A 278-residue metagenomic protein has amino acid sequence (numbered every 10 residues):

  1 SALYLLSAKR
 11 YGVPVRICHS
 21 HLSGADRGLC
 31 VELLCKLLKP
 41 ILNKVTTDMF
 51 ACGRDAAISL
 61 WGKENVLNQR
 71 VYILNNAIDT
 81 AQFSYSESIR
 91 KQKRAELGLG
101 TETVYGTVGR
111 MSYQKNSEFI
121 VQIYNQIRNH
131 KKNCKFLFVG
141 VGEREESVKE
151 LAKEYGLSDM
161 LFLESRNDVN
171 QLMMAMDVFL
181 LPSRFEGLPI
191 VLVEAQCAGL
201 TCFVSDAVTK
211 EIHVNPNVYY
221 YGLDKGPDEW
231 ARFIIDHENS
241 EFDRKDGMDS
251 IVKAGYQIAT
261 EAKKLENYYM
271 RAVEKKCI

Functional and structural regions predicted by a protein language model:
A2, Y11-V31, T47-D48: A short, histidine- and acid-enriched strand-loop-helix "catalytic/donor-clamping" loop that lines the nucleotide-sugar
K44-S88, Y220: Donor nucleotide-sugar binding/catalytic pocket of nucleotide-sugar-dependent glycosyltransferases
S84-G98, S240: A short helix/loop element that forms part of the nucleotide-sugar donor recognition site in Leloir-type
T103, T107-Q126, E143-K149: A conserved mid-protein helix/loop that constitutes part of the nucleotide-sugar donor-binding site
S165, R184: Aromatic "clamp/platform" in nucleotide-sugar-dependent glycosyltransferases that forms part of the donor/acceptor
T201-S205, K210: Short hydrophobic beta-strand element within catalytic cores of glycosyltransferases and related nucleotide-activated
E211-E241: Change "using UDP/GDP/dTDP sugars" to "using nucleotide sugars
E241-I278: A charged, aromatic-enriched C-terminal amphipathic alpha-helix characteristic of glycosyltransferases across folds
